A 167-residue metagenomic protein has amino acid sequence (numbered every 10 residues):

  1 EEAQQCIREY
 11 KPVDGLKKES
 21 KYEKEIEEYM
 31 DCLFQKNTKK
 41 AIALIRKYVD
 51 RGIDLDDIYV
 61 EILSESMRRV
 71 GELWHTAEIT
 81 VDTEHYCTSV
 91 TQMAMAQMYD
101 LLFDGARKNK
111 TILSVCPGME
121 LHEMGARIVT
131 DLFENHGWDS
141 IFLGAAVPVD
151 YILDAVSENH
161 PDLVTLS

Functional and structural regions predicted by a protein language model:
E1-D104: Long amphipathic alpha-helical segments
D54, D139, D162: Residue-level detector of anion-binding/catalytic polar loops
A106-K108: Short, flexible hinge/linker loops that cap or flank conserved catalytic cores
T111-L113: Conserved beta-strand elements of the Class I
P117-H122: Short coil/turn segments
R127-I141: Short helix-loop-beta junction
F142, V147-S167: Cofactor-cradling patches in redox/metallo enzymes
